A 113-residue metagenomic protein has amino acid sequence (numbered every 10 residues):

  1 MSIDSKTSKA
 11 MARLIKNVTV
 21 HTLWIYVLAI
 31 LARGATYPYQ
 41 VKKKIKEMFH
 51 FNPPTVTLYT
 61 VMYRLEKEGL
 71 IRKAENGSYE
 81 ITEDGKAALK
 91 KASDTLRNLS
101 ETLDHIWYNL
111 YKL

Functional and structural regions predicted by a protein language model:
S2-D4, V56, N109-L113: Exposed, interaction-prone assembly regions rather than primary DNA-binding/catalytic cores
S2-K16: Short, Lys/Arg-enriched N-terminal segment that forms or immediately precedes the first helix of a structured domain
I15-T57: N-terminal helix-turn-helix DNA-binding core of bacterial DNA-binding proteins
K44, V61, I106: Short acidic/histidine-centered micro-motifs embedded in hydrophobic/aromatic stretches that mark compact functional
L58-T60, R64-L65: Basic amphipathic alpha-helical segments that dock to polyanions
E66-A74: A short, conserved structural fragment
G77-A92: Basic, amphipathic "hinge/linker" alpha-helix immediately C-terminal to the N-terminal HTH DNA-binding motif
K90-L113: Amphipathic alpha-helical dimerization/coiled-coil segments that flank or bridge DNA-binding/regulatory modules
